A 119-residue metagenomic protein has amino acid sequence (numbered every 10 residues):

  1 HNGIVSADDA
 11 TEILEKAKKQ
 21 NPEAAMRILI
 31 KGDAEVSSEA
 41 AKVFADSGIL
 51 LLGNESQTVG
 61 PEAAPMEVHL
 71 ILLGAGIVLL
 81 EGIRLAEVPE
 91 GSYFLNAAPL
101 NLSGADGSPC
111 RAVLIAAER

Functional and structural regions predicted by a protein language model:
H1-R119: Active-/binding-site microenvironments in catalytic and ligand-binding cores
